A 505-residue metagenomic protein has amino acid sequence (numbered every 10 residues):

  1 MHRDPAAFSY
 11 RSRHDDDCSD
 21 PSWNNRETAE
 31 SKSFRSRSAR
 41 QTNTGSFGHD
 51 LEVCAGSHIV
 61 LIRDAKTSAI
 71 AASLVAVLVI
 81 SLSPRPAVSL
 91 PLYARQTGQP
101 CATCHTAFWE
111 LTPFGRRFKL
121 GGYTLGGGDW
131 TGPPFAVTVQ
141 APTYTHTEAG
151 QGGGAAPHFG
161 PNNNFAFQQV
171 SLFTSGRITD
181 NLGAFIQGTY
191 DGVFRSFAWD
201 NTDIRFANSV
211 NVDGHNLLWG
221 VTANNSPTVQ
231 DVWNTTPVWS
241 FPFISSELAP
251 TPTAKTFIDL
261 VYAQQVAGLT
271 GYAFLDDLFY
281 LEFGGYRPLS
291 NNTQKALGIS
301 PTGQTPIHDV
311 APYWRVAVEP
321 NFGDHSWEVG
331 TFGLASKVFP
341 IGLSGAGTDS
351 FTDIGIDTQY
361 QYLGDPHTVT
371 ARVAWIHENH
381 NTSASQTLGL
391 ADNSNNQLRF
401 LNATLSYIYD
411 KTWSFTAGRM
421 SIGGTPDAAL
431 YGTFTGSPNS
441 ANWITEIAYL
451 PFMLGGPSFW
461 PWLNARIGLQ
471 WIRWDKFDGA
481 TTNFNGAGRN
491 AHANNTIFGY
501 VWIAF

Functional and structural regions predicted by a protein language model:
M1, G98-F108: The canonical Cys-X-X-Cys-His
A71-S81: Bacterial N-terminal signal peptides
P100, I447-P451, A491-F505: Outer-membrane beta-barrel "beta-signal"
T112-F114, F135-H146, F159-N291, H308-D324 (+6 more regions): Outer membrane beta-barrel
T147-A155, S196-T202, W233-V238, T293-P301 (+5 more regions): Outer-membrane beta-barrel translocator domains and adjoining extracellular loop/strand segments of Gram-negative
S326-M453, W471: Detector for outer-membrane/organellar transmembrane beta-barrel domains, recognizing the amphipathic beta-strand
